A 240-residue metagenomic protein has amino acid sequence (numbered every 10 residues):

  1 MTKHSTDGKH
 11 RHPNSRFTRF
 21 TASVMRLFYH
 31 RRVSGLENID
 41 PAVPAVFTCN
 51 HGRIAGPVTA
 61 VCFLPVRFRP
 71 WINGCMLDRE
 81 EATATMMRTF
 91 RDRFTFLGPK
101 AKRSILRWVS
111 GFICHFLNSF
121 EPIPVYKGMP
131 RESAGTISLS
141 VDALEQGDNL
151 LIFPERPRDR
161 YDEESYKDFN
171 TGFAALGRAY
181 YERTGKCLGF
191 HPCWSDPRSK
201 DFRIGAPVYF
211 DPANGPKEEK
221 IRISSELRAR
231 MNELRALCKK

Functional and structural regions predicted by a protein language model:
M1-F28: N-terminal capping/interface segment
T2-G8, H12, K127-K240: Non-catalytic C-terminal accessory region of glycerolipid acyltransferases and related lyso-lipid remodeling enzymes
R19, S23, F112-F116, L176 (+2 more regions): Amphipathic alpha-helical segments that form well-ordered structural scaffolds and often line/cohere around active
R19-P44: A short, well-structured juxtamembrane/interface segment
Y29-H30, P122, A236: Short aromatic/hydrophobic-glycine micro-motifs
R31-L36, G56-P57, S110, I137-S138: A generic local structural motif
P41-K127: Catalytic core of membrane glycerolipid acyltransferases/transacylases, capturing the structured, soluble-facing
